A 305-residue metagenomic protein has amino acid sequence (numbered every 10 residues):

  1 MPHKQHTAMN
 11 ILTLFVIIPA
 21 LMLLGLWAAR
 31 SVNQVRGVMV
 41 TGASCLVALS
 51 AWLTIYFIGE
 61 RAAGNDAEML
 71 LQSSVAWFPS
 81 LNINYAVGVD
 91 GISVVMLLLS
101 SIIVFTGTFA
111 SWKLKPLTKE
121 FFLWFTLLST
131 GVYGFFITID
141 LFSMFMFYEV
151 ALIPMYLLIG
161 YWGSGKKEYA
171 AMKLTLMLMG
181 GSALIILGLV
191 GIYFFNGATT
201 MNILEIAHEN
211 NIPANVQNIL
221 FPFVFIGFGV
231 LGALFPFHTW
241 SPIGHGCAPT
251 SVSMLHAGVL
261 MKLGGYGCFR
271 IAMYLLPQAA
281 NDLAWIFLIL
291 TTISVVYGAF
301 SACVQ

Functional and structural regions predicted by a protein language model:
K4-I11, L26-L123, A198-A207: Transmembrane helix-loop-helix hairpins at membrane boundaries of multipass inner-membrane proteins
A8-A29, F135-M155, A214-L220: Alpha-helical transmembrane segments and their immediate interhelical/interface regions in integral membrane proteins
T13-A28, T41-L53, L97-S111, L128-T130 (+4 more regions): Central hydrophobic cores of alpha-helical transmembrane segments in multi-pass inner-membrane proteins across all
T13-I17, V40, V95-L98, F122-T126 (+3 more regions): Hydrophobic alpha-helical transmembrane segments
P19, V38, D90, G180 (+1 more regions): A residue-level signal for conserved active-site and pocket-lining positions in enzyme catalytic cores
V38-A48, Y148-V150, M172-L184: Membrane-interface loop-to-helix entry segments
T106-K113, K119, T130-F142, M155-Q305: Hydrophobic transmembrane alpha-helices and their helix-loop junctions in integral membrane proteins
